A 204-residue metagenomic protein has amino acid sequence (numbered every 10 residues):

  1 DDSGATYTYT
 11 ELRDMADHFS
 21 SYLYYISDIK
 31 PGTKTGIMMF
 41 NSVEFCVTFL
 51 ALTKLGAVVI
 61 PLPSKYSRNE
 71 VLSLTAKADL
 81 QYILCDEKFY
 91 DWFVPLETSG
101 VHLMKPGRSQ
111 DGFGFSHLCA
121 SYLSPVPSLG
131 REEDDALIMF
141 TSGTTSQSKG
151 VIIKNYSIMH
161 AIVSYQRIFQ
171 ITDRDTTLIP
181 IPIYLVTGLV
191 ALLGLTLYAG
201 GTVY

Functional and structural regions predicted by a protein language model:
D1-S42, C46-L50, S67-L72, N155: Conserved AMP-binding/adenylate-forming core of the ANL superfamily
T8-E11, A136-H160: Conserved AMP-binding A3 loop
Y25-I26, K54-L118, P125: Structural core segment of the AMP-binding/adenylate-forming
T35, L52, I83, D135 (+3 more regions): Conserved S/T- and glycine-rich ATP-binding loop of Class I adenylate-forming
M39-S42, P63, L72, I171 (+1 more regions): Conserved AMP-binding
F49-L55, K77, L185, G194-Y198: Short hydrophobic alpha-helices that are characteristic scaffold elements of the AMP-binding
Y122-F140, S146-Q147, Q170-T176: Conserved pre-ATP/AMP-binding loop-to-beta segment of ANL
M159-T176, V186-Y204: Conserved AMP-binding/adenylation subdomain of ANL enzymes
